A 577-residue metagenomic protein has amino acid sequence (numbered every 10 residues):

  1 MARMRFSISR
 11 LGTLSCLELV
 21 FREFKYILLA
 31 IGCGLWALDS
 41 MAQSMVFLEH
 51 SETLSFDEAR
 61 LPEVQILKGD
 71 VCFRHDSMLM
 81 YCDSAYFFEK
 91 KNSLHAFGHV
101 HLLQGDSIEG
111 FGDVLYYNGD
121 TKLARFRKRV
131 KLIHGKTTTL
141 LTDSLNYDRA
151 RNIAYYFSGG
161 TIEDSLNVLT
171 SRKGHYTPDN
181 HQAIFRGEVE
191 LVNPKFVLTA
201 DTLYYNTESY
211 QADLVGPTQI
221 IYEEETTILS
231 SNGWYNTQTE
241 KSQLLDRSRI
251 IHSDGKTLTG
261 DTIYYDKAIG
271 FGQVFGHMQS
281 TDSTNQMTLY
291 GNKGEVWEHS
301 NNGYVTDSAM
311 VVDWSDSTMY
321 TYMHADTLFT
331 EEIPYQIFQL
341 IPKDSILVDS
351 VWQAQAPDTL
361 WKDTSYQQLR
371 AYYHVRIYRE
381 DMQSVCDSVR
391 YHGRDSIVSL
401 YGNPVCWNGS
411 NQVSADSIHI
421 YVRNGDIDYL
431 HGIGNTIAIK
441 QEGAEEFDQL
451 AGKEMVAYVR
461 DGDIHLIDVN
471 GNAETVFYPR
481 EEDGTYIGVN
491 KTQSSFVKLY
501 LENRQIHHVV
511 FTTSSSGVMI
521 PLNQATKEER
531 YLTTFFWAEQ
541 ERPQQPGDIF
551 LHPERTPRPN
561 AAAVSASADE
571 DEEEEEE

Functional and structural regions predicted by a protein language model:
M1-R22: N-terminal secretory signal peptides that target proteins for export/translocation
I8-R10, F21, A30-G32, L258 (+1 more regions): Intrinsically disordered, low-complexity segments enriched in small/polar residues
E18, E23-D39: Bacterial N-terminal signal peptides
A42-E577: N-terminal amphipathic/hydrophobic interface segments
